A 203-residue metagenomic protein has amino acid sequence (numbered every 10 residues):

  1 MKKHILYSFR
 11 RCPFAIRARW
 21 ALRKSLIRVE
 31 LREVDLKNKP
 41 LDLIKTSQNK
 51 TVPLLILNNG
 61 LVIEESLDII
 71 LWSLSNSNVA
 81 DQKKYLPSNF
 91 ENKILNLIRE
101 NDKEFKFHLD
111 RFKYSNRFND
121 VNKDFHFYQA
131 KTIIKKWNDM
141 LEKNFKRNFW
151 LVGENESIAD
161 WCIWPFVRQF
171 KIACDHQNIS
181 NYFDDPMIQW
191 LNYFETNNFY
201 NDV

Functional and structural regions predicted by a protein language model:
M1-N138, E142-K143, N148: GST-like domain detector, emphasizing the conserved glutathione-binding G-site in the N-terminal thioredoxin-like
K39, F90, E154-I163, F183: Short, conserved alpha-helical segments within structured domains
E100, K136, P165, Q169 (+1 more regions): Alpha-helical scaffold segments in carbohydrate-active enzymes
R111-K113, Y193-V203: Charged/polar, low-hydrophobicity segments characteristic of intrinsically disordered regions and flexible loops
H126-I133, N181-T196: Extended, well-ordered alpha-helical scaffold segments
D139-G153, N198-V203: Surface-exposed helix-capping loop/turn segments at secondary-structure junctions
L151-H176, F194: GST superfamily/GST-like fold recognition
